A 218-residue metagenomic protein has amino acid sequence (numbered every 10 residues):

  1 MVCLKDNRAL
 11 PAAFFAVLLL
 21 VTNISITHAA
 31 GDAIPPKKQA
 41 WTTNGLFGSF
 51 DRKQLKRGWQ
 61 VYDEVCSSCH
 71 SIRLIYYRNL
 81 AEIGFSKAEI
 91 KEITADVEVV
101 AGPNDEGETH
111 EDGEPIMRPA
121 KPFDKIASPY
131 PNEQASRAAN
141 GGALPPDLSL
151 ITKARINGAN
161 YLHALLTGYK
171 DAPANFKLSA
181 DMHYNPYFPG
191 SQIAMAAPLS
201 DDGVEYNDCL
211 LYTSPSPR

Functional and structural regions predicted by a protein language model:
V2-P11, F15-S49, P198: Post-cleavage N-terminal segment of exported redox proteins
P35-Q60, S71-I90: Electrostatic cytochrome c docking/interface patches
Q60-S71, A127-P131, L144-K153, Y161: C-type cytochrome heme c attachment motif
V65-C66, H70-R73, Q134, T152-R155 (+2 more regions): Sec/Tat-exported extracytoplasmic proteins
A81-A139: Structured domain cores in non-transmembrane regions
D124-A135, A139, D147-K153, F176-H183: Long, solvent-exposed extracytoplasmic domains/loops
I156-V204: Soluble extracytoplasmic domains of inner/organellar membrane proteins
Y212-P217: Conserved small/polar residues in nucleotide/adenosyl-binding loops
